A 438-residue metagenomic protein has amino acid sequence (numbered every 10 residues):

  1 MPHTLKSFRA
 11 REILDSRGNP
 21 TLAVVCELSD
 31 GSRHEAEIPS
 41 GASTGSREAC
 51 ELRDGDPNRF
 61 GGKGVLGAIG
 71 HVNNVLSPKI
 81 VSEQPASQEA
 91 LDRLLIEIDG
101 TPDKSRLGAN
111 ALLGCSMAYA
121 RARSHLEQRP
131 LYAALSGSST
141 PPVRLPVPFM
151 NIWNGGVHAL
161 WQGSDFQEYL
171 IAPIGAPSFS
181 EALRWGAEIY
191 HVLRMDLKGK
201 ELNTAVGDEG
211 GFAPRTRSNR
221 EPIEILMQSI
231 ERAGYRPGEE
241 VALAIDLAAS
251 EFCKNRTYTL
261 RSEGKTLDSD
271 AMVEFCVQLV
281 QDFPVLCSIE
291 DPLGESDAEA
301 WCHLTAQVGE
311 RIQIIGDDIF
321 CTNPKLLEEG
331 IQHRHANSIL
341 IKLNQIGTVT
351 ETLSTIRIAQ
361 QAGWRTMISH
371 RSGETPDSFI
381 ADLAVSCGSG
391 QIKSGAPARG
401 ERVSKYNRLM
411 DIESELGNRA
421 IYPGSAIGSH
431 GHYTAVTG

Functional and structural regions predicted by a protein language model:
M1-L22: Short, Gly/Pro- and small/polar-rich lid/capping loops
E12, L22-D30, H34-S40, M150-P173 (+3 more regions): Short beta-strand elements
D15-S16, G100-Y119, V147-W161, V206: Glycine/serine-rich anion-binding loops at beta->alpha junctions that coordinate negatively charged ligand groups
L28-D30, N73, S77-Q84, L95 (+14 more regions): Structural signal for hydrophobic packing residues in well-ordered secondary-structure cores of soluble enzyme domains
P39-R129, S138, L183, G211: Metal- or metallocofactor-binding catalytic centers and their adjacent structured scaffolds across diverse enzyme
V143-G210: Mobile "lid/hinge" segments at catalytic clefts and subdomain interfaces of large enzymes
R220-G438: Catalytic core of soluble alpha/beta enzymes
